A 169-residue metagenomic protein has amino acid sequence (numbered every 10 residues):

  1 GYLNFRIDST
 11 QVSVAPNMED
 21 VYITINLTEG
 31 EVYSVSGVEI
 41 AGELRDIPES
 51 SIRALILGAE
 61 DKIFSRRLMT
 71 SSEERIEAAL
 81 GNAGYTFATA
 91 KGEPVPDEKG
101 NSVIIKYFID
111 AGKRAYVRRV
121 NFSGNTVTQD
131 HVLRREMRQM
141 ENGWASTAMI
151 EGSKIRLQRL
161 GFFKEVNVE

Functional and structural regions predicted by a protein language model:
G1-E169: Periplasmic polypeptide-binding modules associated with outer-membrane biogenesis and secretion
